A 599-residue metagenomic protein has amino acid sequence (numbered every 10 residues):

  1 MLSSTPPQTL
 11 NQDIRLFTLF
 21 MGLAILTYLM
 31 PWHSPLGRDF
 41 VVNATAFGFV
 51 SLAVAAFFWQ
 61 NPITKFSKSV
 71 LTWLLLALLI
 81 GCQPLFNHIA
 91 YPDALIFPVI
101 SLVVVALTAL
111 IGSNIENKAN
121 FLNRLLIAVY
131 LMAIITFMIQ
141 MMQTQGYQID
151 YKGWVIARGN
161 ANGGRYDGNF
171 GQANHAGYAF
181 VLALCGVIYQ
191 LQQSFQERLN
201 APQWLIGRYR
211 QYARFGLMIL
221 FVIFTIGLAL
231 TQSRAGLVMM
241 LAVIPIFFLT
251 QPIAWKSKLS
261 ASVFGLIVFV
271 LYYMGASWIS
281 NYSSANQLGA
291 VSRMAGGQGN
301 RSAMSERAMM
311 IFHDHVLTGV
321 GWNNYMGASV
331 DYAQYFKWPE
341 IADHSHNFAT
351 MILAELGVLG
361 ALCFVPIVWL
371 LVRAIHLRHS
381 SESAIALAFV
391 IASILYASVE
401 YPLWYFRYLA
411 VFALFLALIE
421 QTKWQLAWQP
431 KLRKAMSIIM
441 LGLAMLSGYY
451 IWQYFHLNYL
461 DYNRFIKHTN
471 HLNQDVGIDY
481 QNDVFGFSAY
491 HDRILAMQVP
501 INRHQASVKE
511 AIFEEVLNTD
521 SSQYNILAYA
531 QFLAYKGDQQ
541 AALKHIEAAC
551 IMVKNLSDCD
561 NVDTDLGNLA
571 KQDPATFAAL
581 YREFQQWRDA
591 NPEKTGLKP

Functional and structural regions predicted by a protein language model:
M1-D93, F97, S101-N123, I127 (+5 more regions): Transmembrane signal-anchor hairpin modules in multi-pass inner-membrane enzymes, especially those that act on
L2, P6, T18-M30, T45-F57 (+6 more regions): Alpha-helical transmembrane segments of multi-pass inner-membrane proteins
G22-I25, G216, D343, N347 (+1 more regions): Loop-to-helix entry and N-terminal half of a specific, functionally important transmembrane alpha helix in multi-pass
H33-L36, N87-I96, N160-A176, G297 (+2 more regions): Short aromatic-rich membrane-water interface segments that cap or initiate transmembrane helices in multi-pass membrane
Y166, V243, Y272-R307, N458-H471: Flexible juxtamembrane loops connecting transmembrane helices in multi-pass membrane enzymes that build or modify
Q172, N300-A342, A349, L356-C363: TM-adjacent membrane-interface loops and short helices in multi-pass inner/ER membrane proteins
W204-W278, L414-T422, K431-G442: Hydrophobic alpha-helical segments of polytopic membrane proteins
I244, E382-S437: Transmembrane alpha-helices of multi-pass inner-membrane enzymes
